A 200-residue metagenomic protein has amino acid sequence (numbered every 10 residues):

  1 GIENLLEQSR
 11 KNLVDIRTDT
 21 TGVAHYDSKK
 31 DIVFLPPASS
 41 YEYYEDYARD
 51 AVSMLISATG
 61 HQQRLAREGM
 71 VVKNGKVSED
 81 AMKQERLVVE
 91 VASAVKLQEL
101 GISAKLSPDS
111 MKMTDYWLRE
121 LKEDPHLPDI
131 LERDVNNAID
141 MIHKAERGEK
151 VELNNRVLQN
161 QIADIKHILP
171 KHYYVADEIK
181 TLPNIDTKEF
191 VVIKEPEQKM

Functional and structural regions predicted by a protein language model:
E3-D46, H61-Q62: Active-site scaffold of zinc-dependent metalloenzymes
S40-E45, S78-E85, S103: Alpha-helix N-cap/helix-initiation motif
A48, E85-V88, L131: Hydrophobic (often cysteine-bearing) scaffold residues that line and stabilize catalytic clefts of nucleotide/cofactor
R49-Q62, V89: Active-site recognition of the HExxH zinc-binding catalytic motif
H61-L87, P108-T114: Post-HEXXH active-site segment of zinc metalloproteases
D80-M82, S93-I162: Long, well-structured alpha-helical subdomains associated with metal-dependent extracellular/ecto-lumenal hydrolases
L158-A176: Alpha-helical structural signal
I185, V192-M200: Non-Sec secretion/translocation targeting segments of pathogen effectors
